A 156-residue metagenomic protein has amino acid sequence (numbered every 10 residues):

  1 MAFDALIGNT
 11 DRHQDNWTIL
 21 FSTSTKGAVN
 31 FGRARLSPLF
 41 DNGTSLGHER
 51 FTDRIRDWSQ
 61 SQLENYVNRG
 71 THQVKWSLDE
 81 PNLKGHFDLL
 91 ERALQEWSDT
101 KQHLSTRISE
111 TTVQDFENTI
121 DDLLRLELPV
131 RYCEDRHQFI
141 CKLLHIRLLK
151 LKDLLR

Functional and structural regions predicted by a protein language model:
M1-I19, T23: Internal, conserved structured core segments that host functional sites
S24-R156: C-terminal catalytic region of ATP-dependent kinase domains
